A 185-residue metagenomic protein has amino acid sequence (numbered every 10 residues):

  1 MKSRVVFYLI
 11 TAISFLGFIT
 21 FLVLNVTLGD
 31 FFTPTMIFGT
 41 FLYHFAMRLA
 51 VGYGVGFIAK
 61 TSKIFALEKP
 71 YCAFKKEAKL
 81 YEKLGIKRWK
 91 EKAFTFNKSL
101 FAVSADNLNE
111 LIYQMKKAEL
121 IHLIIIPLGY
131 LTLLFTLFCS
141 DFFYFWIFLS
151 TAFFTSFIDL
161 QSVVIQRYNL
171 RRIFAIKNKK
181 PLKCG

Functional and structural regions predicted by a protein language model:
M1-F41, E110-Q114, V164-K177, C184: Cytosolic-side membrane-entry/anchor segment at the start of a transmembrane helix
V5-L9, T35, L120-L123, P127 (+1 more regions): Alpha-helical transmembrane segments of integral membrane proteins
A12-I19, L42, L123-L133, A152 (+1 more regions): Hydrophobic alpha-helical transmembrane segments of multipass integral membrane proteins
T20-L24, M47-A50, L128-F135, C139 (+1 more regions): Residue-level signal for alpha-helical transmembrane segments in multi-pass membrane proteins
T27-Y81, S156-V163: Hydrophobic alpha-helical membrane-embedded segments
V51-L111, A175, K179-G185: Membrane-proximal soluble regions of multi-pass membrane proteins
E110-F138: Transmembrane alpha-helical segments and their cytosolic interface motifs in multi-pass membrane proteins
L133-G185: Cytosol-/stroma-facing membrane-proximal "stalk/adaptor" domains immediately downstream of transmembrane anchors
